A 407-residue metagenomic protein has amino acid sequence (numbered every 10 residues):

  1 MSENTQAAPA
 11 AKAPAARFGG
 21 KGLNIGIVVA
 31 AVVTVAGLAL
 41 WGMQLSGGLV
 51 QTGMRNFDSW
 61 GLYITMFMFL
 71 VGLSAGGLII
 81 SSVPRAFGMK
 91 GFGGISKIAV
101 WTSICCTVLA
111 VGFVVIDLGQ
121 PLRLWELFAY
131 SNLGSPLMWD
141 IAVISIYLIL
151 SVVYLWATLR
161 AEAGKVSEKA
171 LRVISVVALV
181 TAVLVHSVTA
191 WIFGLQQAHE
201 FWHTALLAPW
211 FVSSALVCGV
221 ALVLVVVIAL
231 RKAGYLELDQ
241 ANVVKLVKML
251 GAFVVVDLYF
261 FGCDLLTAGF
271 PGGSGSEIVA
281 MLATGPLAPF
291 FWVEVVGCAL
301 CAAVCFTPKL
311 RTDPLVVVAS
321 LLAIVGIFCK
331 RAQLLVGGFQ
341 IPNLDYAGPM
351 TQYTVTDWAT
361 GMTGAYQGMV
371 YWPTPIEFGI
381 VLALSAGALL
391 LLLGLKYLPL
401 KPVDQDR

Functional and structural regions predicted by a protein language model:
S2-G76, I80, A388-L392, Q405-R407: N-terminal signal-anchor module of multipass membrane proteins
E3, P314-S320, I324-R407: TerminUS-proximal long segments
K12-P14, T52, S81-A99, L122-N132 (+1 more regions): Flexible loop linkers connecting adjacent transmembrane helices in multi-pass alpha-helical membrane transporters
A13-T34, M89-G91, A129, L133 (+5 more regions): Long, contiguous internal "core" modules enriched in hydrophobic/ aromatic residues
L40, S81-P84, A110-F113, V153-A157 (+5 more regions): Residue-level signal for alpha-helical transmembrane segments in multi-pass membrane proteins
L40-I64, I116-M138, G164-V166, A190-F211 (+3 more regions): Membrane-interface interhelical loops and short amphipathic "cap" helices that link adjacent transmembrane segments
D58-L122, W139, V143: Membrane helical hairpin/interfacial module
M68-G72, W139-V152, A215-C218, P286-A299 (+1 more regions): Hydrophobic alpha-helical transmembrane segments
